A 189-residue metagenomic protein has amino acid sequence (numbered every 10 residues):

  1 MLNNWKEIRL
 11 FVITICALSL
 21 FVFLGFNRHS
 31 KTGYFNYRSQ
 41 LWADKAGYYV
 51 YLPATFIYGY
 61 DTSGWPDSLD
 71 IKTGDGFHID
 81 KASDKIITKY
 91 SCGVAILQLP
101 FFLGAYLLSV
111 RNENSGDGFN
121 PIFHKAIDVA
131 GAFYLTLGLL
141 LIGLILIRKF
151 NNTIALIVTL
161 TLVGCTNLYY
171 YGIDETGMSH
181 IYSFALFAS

Functional and structural regions predicted by a protein language model:
M1-S30, I127, I147, A155-L156: Start-transfer (signal-anchor) and selected internal transmembrane alpha helices of multi-pass inner/ER membrane
S19-G25, T161-L168: Aromatic-anchored segments of alpha-helical transmembrane domains
R28-L41, K45, F56-V129, Y170: Interfacial juxtamembrane loops and adjacent helix segments that form the catalytic/substrate-binding surfaces
V50, L99, L140-L144, Y171: Transmembrane alpha-helix boundary and packing residues in multipass membrane permease domains and related
Y90-V94, Q98-A105, K125-L141, L162-T166 (+1 more regions): Transmembrane alpha-helices of multi-pass, membrane-embedded glycan-processing enzymes that use lipid-linked
F102, Y106, G143-I147, D174: Membrane-water interface at transmembrane helix exits
V110-P121, L137-T166, A185: Transmembrane-helix signature of polytopic, membrane-embedded enzymes that assemble or transfer cell-envelope glycans
Y170-G177: Membrane-interface helix caps and helix-loop-helix hairpins in membrane proteins
